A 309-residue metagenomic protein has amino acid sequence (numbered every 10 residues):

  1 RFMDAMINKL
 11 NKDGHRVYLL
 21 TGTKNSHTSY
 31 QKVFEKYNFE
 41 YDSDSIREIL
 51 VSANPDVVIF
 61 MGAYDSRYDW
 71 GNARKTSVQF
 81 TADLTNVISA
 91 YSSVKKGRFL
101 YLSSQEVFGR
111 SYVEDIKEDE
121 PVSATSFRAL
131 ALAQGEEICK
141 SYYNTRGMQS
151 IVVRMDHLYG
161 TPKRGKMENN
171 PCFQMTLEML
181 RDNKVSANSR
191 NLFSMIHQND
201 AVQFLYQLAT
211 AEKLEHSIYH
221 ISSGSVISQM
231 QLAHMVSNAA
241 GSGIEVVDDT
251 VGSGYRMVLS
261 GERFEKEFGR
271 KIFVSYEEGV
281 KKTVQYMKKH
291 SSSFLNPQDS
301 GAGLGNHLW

Functional and structural regions predicted by a protein language model:
M3-D4: N-terminal Rossmann-fold NAD(P) dinucleotide-binding loop
H15-K24: Conserved glycine-rich Rossmann-like NAD(P)H-binding loop of the short-chain dehydrogenase/reductase
F39-Q79: NAD(P)H-binding glycine-rich loop region in Rossmannoid oxidoreductase-like domains and their noncatalytic homologs
V58-F60, A82-F127: Conserved Rossmann-fold NAD(P)-dependent oxidoreductase catalytic core, especially the SDR/UDP-sugar
R74, V78, E120, A124-E136 (+3 more regions): Short-chain dehydrogenase/reductase
A82-T85, A129, A133-K140, N144 (+2 more regions): Conserved active-site helix of classical SDR/Rossmann-fold NAD(P)-dependent CH-OH oxidoreductases
K140-F193, Q198, Y206-Q207, V236: NAD(P)-dependent short-chain dehydrogenase/reductase
A187-W309: C-terminal substrate-binding subdomain of Rossmann-fold SDR/epimerase-dehydratase oxidoreductases
